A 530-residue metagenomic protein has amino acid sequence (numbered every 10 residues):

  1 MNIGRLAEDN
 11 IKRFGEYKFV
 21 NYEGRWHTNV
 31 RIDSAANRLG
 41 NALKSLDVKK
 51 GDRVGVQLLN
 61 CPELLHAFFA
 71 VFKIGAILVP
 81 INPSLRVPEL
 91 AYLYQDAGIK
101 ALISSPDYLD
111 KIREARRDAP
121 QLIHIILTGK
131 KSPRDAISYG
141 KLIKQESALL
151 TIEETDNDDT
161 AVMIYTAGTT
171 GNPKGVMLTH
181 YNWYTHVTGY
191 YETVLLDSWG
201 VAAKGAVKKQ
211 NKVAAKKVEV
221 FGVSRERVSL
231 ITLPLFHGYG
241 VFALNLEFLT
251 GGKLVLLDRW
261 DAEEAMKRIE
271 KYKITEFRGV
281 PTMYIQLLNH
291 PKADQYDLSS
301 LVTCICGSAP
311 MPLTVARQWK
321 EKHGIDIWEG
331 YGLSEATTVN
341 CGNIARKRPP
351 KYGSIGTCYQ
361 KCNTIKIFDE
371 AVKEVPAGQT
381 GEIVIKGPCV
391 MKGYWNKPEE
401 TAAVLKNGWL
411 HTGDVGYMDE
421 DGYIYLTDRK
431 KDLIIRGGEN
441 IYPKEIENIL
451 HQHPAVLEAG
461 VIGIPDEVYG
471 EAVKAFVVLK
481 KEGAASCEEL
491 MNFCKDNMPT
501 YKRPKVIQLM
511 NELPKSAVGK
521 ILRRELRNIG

Functional and structural regions predicted by a protein language model:
R5-T28: AMP-dependent adenylate-forming
E16, E146-Y165, N172, S198 (+2 more regions): Conserved pre-ATP/AMP-binding loop-to-beta segment of ANL
E16-Y17, V30-G55, V87, E447 (+1 more regions): ANL superfamily AMP-binding
R25, N41-L85, N440: Conserved AMP-binding/adenylate-forming
S45-L46, K73-I143, E154, K481-G483: Structural core segment of the AMP-binding/adenylate-forming
E63, L85, A91, L102-S104 (+7 more regions): AMP-binding/adenylate-forming catalytic core of the ANL superfamily
Y184-T232, F236-T275, H290: Conserved AMP-binding/adenylation subdomain of ANL enzymes
R227, G252, E270, F277 (+6 more regions): Conserved AMP-binding/adenylate-forming
